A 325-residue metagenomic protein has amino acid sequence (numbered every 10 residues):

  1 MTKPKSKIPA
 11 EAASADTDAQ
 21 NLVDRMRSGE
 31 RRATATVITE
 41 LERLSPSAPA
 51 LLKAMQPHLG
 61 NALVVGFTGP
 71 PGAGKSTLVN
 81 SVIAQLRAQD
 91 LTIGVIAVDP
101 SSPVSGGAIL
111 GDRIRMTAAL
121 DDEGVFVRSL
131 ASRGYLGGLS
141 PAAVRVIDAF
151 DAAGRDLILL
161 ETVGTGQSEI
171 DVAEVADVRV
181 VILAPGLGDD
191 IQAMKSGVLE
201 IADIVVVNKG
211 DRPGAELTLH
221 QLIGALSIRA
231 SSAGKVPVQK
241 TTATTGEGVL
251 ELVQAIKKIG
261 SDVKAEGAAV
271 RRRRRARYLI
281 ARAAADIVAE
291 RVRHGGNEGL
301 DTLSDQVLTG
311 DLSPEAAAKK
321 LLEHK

Functional and structural regions predicted by a protein language model:
M1-R25: Long, basic/Gly/Ser/Thr-rich N-terminal segments that mediate initial subcellular attachment or targeting
T17-R25, F67-P71, S76, A230 (+5 more regions): Expand to "…catalyze enediolate/carbanion chemistry for C-C bond making/breaking, isomerization, decarboxylation
T17-V65, P70-A73, V79-S168, V175-P185 (+1 more regions): Nucleotide-state-sensitive switch-loop elements of NTP-binding domains
S28, T39-P46, P57, A88 (+6 more regions): Generic secondary-structure signature for well-ordered alpha-helical cores
T34, K240-A243, E251-K325: Long, well-ordered amphipathic alpha-helical subdomains in the mid-to-C-terminal portions of large enzyme subunits
R155, T162-V207, R212-Q221, A225: Conserved P-loop NTPase nucleotide-binding/switch module
I204, G210-D262: Canonical P-loop GTPase G-domain recognition
